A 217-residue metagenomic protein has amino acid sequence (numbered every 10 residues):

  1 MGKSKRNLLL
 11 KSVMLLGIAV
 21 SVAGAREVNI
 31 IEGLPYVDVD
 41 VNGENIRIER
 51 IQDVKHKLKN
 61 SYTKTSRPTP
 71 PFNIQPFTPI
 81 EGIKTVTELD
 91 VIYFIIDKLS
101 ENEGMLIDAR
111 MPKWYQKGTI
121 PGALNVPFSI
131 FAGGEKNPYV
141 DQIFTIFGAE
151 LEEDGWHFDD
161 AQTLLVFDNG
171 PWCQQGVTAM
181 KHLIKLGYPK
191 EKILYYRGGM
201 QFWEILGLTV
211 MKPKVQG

Functional and structural regions predicted by a protein language model:
G2-V13: Bacterial N-terminal signal peptides that target proteins for export
L15-A23: Hydrophobic h-region of N-terminal signal peptides that target proteins for export in Gram-negative bacteria
G24-K117: Flexible, polar/low-complexity N-terminal or interdomain linker segments that lie immediately upstream of folded
P76-Q162, P213: Positively charged, proline/Ser/Thr-rich regional signature most characteristic of the Rhodanese/CDC25-like
M111-W114, I130-G133, G170-Q174, G199-W203: Solvent-exposed loop/turn segments at secondary-structure junctions within structured extracellular/periplasmic domains
K117-P121, P138, G176-M180, L206-G207: Short, solvent-exposed loop/turn and secondary-structure capping segments
F144-M200: Catalytic cysteine-centered active loop of the rhodanese-like fold, especially the PTP/DSP P-loop
L206-G217: Active-site neighborhoods of enzymes that stabilize oxyanions during catalysis
